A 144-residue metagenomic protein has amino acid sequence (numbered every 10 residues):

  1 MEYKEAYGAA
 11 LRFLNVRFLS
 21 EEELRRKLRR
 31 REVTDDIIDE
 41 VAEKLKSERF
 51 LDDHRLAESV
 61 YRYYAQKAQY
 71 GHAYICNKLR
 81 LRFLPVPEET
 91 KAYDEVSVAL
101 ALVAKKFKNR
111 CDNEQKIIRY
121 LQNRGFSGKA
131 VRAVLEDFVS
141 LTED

Functional and structural regions predicted by a protein language model:
M1-D144: An alpha-helical, amphipathic repeat domain used for nucleic-acid recognition, typified by the mTERF helical solenoid
